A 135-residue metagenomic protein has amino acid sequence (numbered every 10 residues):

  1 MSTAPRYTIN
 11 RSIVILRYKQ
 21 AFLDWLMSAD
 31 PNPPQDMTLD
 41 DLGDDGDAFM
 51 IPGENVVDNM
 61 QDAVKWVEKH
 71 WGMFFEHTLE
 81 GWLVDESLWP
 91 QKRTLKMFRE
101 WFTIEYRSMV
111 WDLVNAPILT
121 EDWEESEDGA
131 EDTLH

Functional and structural regions predicted by a protein language model:
M1-V57, D62: Extended, charge-biased low-complexity segments that typically form long amphipathic alpha-helices/coiled-coils
L23, W71-G72, E131: Generic N-terminal initiation segments characterized by hydrophobic and/or small/turn-forming residues
G53-S126: Amphipathic protein-protein interaction modules
E124-H135: Short acidic DE-rich linear segments
